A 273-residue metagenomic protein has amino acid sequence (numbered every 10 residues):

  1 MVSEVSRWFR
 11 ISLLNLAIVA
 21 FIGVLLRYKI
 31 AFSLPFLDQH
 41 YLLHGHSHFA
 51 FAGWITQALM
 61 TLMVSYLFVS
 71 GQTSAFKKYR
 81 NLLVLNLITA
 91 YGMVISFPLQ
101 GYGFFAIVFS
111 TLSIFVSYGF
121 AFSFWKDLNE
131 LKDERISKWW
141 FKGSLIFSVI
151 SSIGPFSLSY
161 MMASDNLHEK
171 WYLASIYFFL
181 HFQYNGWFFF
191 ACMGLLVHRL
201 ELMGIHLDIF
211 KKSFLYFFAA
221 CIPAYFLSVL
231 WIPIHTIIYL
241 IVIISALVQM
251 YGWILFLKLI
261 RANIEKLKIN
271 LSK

Functional and structural regions predicted by a protein language model:
M1-K273: Hydrophobic alpha-helical transmembrane segments of multi-pass integral membrane proteins
